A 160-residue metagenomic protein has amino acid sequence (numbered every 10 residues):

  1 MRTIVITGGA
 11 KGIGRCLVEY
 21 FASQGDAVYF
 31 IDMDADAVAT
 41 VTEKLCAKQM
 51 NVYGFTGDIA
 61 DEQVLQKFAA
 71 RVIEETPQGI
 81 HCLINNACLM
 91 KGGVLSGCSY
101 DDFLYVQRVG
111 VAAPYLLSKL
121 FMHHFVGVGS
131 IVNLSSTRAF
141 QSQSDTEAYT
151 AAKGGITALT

Functional and structural regions predicted by a protein language model:
M1-Y29: Canonical Rossmann dinucleotide-binding motif of NAD(H)/NADP(H)-dependent dehydrogenases/reductases, specifically
Q24-T40: Conserved glycine-rich Rossmann-like NAD(P)H-binding loop of the short-chain dehydrogenase/reductase
N86-K91: Conserved NAD(P)H cofactor-binding loop of Rossmann-fold oxidoreductase domains
V94-L95, S99-L104: Substrate-binding pocket helix/loop in short-chain dehydrogenase/reductase
C98, S142-T150: Active-site loop-to-helix junction immediately N-terminal to the catalytic Tyr of the SDR YXXXK motif in Rossmann-fold
S118, A152: Active-site helix of classical SDR
S136: Residue(s) in the substrate-gating loop at a strand-loop-helix junction that position the organic substrate next
